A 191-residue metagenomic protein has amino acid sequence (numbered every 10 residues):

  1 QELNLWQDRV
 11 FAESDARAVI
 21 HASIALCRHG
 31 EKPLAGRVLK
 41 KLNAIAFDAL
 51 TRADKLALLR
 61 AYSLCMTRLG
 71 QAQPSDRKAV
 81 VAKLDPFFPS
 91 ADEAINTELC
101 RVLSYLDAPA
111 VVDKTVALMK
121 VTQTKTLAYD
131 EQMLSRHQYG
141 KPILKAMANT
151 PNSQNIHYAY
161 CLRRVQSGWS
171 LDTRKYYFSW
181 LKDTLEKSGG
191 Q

Functional and structural regions predicted by a protein language model:
Q1-Q191: Long, ordered, helix-rich scaffold segments
